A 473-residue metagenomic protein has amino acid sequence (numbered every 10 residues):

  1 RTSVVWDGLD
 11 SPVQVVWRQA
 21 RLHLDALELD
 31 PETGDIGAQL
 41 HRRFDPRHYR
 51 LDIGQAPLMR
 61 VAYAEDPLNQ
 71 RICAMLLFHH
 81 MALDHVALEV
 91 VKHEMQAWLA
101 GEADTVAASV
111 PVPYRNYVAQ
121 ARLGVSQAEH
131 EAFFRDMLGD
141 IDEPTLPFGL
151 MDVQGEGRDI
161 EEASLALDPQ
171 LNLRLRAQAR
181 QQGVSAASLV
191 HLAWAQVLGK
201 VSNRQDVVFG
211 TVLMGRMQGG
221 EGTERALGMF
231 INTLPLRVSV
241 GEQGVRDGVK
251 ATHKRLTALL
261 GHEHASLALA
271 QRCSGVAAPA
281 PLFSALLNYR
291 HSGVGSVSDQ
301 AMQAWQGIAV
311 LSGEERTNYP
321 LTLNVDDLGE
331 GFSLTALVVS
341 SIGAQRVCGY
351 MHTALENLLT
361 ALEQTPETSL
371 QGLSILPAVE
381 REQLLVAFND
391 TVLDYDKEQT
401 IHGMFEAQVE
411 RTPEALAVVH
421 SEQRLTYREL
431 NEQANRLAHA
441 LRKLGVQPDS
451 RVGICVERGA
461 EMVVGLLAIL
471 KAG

Functional and structural regions predicted by a protein language model:
R1-P111, L173, G183, T233-P235 (+5 more regions): Carrier-protein-dependent adenylate-forming modules in NRPS/ANL systems
R1-S11, A20-R21, T33-I36, F44 (+10 more regions): His-Asp-centered acyl/peptidyl-transfer active-site segments
G37-A38, R42-R43, V90, M95-I160 (+2 more regions): Non-catalytic, low-complexity flexible loops and terminal extensions
V61-A64, D152, G219-A226, P320-D326 (+1 more regions): Short beta-strand/turn micro-motifs at beta-sheet edges
M81, W98, M137, Q178 (+5 more regions): Short alpha-helical functional segments enriched in proximate histidine and acidic residues
H130-V184, L213, L376-E382, R411 (+1 more regions): Flexible, P/S/T/G-rich "lid" or insertion loops adjacent to the active sites of thioester-utilizing
Q306-G329: Low-complexity, glycine/alanine/valine/leucine- and proline-rich hydrophobic stretches
